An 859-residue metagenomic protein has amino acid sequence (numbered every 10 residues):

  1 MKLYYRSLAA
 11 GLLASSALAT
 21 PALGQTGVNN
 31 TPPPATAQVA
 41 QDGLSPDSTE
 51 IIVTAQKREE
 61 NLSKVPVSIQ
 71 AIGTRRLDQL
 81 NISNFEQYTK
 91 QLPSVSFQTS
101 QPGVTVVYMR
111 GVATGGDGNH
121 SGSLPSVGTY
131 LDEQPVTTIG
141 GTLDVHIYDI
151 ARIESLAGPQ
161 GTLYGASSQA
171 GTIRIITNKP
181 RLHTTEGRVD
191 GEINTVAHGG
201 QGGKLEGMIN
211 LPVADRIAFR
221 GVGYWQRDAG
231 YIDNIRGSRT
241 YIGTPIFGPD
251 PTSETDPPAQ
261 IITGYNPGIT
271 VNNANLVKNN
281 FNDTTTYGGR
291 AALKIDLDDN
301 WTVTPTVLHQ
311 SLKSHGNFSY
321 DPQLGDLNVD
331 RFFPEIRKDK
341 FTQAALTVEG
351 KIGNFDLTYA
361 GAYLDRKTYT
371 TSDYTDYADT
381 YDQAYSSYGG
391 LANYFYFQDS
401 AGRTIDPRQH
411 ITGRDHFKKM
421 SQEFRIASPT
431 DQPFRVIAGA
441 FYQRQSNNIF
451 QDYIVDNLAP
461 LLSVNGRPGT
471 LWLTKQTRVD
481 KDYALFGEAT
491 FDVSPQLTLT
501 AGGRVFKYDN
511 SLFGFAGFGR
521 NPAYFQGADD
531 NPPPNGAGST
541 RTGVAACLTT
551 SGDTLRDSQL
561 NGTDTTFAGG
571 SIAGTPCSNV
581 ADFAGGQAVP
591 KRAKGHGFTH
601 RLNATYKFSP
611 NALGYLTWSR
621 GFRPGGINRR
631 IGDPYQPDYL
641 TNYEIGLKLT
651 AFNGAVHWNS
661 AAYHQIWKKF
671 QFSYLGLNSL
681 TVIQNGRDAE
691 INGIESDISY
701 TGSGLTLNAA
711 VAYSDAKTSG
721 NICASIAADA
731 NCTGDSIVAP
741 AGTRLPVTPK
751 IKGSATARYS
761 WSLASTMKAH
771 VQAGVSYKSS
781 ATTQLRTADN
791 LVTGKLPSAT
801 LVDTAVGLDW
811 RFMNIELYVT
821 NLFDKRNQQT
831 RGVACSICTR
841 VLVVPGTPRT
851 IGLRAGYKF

Functional and structural regions predicted by a protein language model:
M1-L80, E86-Q91, N210, D299 (+2 more regions): N-terminal Sec signal peptide and the immediately downstream disordered periplasmic leader that contains the TonB box
L44, R58-N61, G73-D78, Q91-S94 (+13 more regions): Outer-membrane beta-barrel pore proteins
A197-S314, K340-Q343, F417-E423, A427-Q443 (+3 more regions): Transmembrane beta-barrel wall of Gram-negative outer-membrane proteins
I232-N279, H315-F332, D373-H410, D452-K475 (+5 more regions): Solvent-exposed loop segments that connect transmembrane elements
K294-D298, L308, A427-P429, F441-Q443 (+2 more regions): Structural signature of Gram-negative outer-membrane beta-barrels, strongest in the C-terminal barrel of TonB-dependent
T347-T375, K607-R623, Q636-G702, T706-A712 (+1 more regions): Membrane-embedded beta-barrel scaffold of Gram-negative outer-membrane proteins
L499, A655, A661-I666, N685-L785 (+1 more regions): Gram-negative outer-membrane beta-barrel transporters
S703, V775-A788, G807-F859: C-terminal beta-signal and adjacent terminal beta-strands/loops of Gram-negative outer-membrane beta-barrel proteins
